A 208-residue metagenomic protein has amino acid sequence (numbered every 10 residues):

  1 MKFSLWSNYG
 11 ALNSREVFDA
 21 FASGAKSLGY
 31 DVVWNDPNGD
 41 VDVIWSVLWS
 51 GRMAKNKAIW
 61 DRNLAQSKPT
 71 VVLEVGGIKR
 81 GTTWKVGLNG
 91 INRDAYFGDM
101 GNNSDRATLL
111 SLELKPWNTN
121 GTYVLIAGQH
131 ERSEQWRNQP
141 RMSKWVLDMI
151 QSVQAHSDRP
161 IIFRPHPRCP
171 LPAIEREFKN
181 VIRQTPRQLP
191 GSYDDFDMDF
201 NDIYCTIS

Functional and structural regions predicted by a protein language model:
M1-V47, R132-S133: N-terminal pre-catalytic "stem/leader" segment of glycosyltransferase-like enzymes
S7-G10, L147-G191: Catalytic donor nucleotide-activated moiety binding site of glycosyltransferases and closely related
G10-A11, L48-S50, G76-K79, Q129-S133 (+1 more regions): Short, solvent-exposed loop/turn segments at secondary-structure junctions
S14-F21, R52-A58, P140-S152: Well-ordered, non-membrane alpha-helical segments in soluble/globular domains
E16-A25, A54-L64, A173-N180: Short, aromatic/basic amphipathic alpha-helical patches
W34-L64, N201-I207: Short, well-ordered secondary-structure micro-motifs within conserved domains or adaptor modules
K68-Q139: A nucleotide-sugar donor-handling region in carbohydrate enzymes
Q188-S208: A donor-sugar binding/catalytic signature common to diverse glycosyltransferases and related nucleotide-sugar
